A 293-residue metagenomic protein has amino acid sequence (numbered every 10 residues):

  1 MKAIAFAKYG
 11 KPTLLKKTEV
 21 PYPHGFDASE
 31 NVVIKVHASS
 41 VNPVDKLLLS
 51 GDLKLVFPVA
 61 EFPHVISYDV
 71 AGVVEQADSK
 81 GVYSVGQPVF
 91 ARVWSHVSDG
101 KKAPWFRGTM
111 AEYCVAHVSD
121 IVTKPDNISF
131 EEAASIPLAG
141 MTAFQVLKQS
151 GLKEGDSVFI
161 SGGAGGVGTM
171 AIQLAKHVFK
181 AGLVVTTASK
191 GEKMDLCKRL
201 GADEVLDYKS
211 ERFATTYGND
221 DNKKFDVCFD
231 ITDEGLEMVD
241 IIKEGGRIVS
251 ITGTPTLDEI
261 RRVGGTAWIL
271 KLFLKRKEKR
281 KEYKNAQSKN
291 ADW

Functional and structural regions predicted by a protein language model:
P21-S40, L53-S98: Glycine-rich beta-strand-centered segment in the early N-terminal region that forms part of a ligand/cofactor-binding
Y68, R92-G162: NAD(P)H dinucleotide-binding glycine-rich loop of Rossmann-like/cofactor-binding domains, especially the beta1-alpha1
Y83-S84, L152, I242: Short, well-ordered loop/turn sites that connect or cap secondary structure elements
A134-E211: Mid-domain Rossmann-like dinucleotide-binding core that forms the NAD(H)/NADP(H) cofactor-binding site
E211-K223: Short amphipathic alpha-helix with an adjacent loop that forms part of the alpha/beta core around
E234-W293: Glycine-rich phosphate-binding loop and adjacent beta-alpha segment of Rossmann(oid) nucleotide-cofactor-binding
